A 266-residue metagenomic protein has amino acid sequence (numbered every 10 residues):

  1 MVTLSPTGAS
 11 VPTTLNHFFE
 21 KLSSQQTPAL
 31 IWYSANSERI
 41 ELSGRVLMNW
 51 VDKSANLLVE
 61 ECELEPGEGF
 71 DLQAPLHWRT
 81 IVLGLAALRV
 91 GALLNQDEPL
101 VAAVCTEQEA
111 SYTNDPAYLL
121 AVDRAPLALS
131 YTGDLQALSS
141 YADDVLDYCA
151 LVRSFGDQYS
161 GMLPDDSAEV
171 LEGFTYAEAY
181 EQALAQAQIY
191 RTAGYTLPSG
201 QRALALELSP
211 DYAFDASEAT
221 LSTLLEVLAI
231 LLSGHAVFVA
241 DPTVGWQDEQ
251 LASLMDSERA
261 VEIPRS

Functional and structural regions predicted by a protein language model:
M1-Q26, T196, E249, S257-E258 (+1 more regions): Actinobacteria-biased recognition of intrinsically disordered, low-complexity terminal regions
M1-T14, S34-I40, V46, A55 (+2 more regions): Long terminal accessory regions outside catalytic cores
T7-A9, E20-I31, I40-R45, G69: N-terminal leader/presequence regions that precede the main folded/catalytic core
L30-L64, D157-D215, D248-Q250: Conserved AMP-binding/adenylate-forming core of the ANL superfamily
L57-L93, D97-E98, G194-H235, V239-P242: Conserved AMP-binding/adenylate-forming
G69, V101-A102, Y118: Structural motif
L93-N114, L127-A137, Q188-A203, A236-V237 (+1 more regions): Conserved ATP-dependent adenylate/AMP-binding module captured primarily in the ANL superfamily
A110-S111, D115-D123, L127-Y176, L184 (+2 more regions): Preference for solvent-exposed, low-hydrophobicity sequence contexts
